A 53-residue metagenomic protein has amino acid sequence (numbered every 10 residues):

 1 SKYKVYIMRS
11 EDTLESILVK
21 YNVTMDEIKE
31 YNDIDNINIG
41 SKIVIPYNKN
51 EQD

Functional and structural regions predicted by a protein language model:
S1-N22, N36-K42, Y47-D53: Primarily a LysM-type cell-wall glycan-binding module
D26-N32: Short alpha-helix capping/helix-loop boundary micro-motifs
